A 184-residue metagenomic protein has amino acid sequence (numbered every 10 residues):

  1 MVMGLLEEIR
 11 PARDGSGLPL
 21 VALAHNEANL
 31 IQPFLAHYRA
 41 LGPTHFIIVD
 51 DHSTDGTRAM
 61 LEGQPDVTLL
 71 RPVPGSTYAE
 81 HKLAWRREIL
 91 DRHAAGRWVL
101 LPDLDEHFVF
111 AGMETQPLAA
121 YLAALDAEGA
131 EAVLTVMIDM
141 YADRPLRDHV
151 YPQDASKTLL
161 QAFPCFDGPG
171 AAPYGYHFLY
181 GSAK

Functional and structural regions predicted by a protein language model:
M1-A36: N-proximal low-complexity "stem/linker" segments adjacent to membrane-targeting elements
A22, V49-R58: Ser/Thr-glycine-rich phosphate-binding loops at phosphate-binding pockets of nucleotides, nucleotide cofactors
A36-T44: Short, acidic, metal-binding catalytic loop of nucleotide-sugar glycosyltransferases
T44, R97, E131: Short acidic/polar active-site loop segments enriched in Thr and Asp
T44-H52, R71-P72: Short beta-strand/loop segment that forms part of the nucleotide-sugar
G56-L101, V109-T115: Active-site-proximal specificity loops/subdomain of glycosyltransferases
F110-K184: Catalytic-site signature of metal-activated, phosphate-bearing donor transferases, centered on the GT-A/GT-A-like
